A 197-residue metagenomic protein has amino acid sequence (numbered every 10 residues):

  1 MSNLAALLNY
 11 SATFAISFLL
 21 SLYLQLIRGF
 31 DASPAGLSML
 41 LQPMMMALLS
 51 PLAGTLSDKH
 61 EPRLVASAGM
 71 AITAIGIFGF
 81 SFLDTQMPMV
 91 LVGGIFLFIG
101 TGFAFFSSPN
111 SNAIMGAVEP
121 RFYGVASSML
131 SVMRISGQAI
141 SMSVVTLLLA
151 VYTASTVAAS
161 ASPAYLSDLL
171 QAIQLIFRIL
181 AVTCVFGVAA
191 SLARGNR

Functional and structural regions predicted by a protein language model:
M1-S155, L170-S191: 12-transmembrane solute porter fold
A158-L170: Short, membrane-exposed interhelical loops at transmembrane-helix boundaries
L192-R197: Helix-loop junctions on the cytosolic side of multi-pass membrane transporters, especially the intracellular loop
